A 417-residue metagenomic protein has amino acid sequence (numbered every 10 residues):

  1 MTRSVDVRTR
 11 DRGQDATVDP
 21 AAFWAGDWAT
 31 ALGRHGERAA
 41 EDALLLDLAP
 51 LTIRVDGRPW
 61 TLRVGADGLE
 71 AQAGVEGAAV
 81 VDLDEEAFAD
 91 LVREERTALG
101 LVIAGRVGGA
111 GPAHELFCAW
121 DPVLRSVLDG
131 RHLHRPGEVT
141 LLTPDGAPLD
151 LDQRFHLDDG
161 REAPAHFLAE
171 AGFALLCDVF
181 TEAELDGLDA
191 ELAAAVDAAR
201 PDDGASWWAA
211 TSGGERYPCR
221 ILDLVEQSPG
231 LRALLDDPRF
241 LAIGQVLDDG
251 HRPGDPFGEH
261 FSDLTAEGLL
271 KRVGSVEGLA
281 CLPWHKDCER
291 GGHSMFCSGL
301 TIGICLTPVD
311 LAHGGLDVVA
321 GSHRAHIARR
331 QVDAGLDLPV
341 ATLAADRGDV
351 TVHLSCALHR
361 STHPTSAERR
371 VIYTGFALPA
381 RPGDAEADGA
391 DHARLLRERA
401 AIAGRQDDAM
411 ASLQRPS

Functional and structural regions predicted by a protein language model:
M1-D159: Feature captures hydrophobic
T2, H323-S417: Conserved double-stranded beta-helix
R63-V64, G74, S294-F296, P364-A367: Short glycine/proline-enriched turns and hinge-like loops at secondary-structure junctions
D67-E70, D189-A193, V318-A320: Short Gly/aromatic-enriched secondary-structure transition segments
A89, E289-R290, C356-R360: Histidine-centered metal-chelating micro-motifs
G108-G109, L175, V352: Hydrophobic beta-strand signal
D145-E170, C177-L282: Non-heme Fe(II)-dependent double-stranded beta-helix
A242, D249-R252, S275-A344, G383-D388: Catalytic core of non-heme Fe(II) oxygenases with the double-stranded beta-helix
